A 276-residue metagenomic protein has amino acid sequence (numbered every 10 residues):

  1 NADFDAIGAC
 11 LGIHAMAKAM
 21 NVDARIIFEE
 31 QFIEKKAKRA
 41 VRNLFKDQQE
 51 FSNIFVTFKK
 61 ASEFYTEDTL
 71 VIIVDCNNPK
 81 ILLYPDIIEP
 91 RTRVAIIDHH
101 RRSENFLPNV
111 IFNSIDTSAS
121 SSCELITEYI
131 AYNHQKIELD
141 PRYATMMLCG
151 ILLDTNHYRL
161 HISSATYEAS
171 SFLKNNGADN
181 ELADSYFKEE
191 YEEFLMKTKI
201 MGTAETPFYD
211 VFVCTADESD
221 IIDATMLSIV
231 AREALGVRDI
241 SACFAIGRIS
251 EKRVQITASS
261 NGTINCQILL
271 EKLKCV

Functional and structural regions predicted by a protein language model:
N1, G8-L44, E50-S52, S62-L70 (+1 more regions): Hydrophobic helix-and-loop "lid/oligomerization" segment in the mid-to-C-terminal part of catalytic domains
F4, E30-K35, V74-N78, R101: Acidic, glycine-rich active-site loops and adjacent beta-strand->loop/helix elements that engage anionic groups
D5, I81-L83, E104-N105, L160-H161 (+1 more regions): Short helix/loop capping segments that flank catalytic or ligand/cofactor-binding pockets
F51-N109: Active-site cofactor/cluster-binding pocket
K60-S62, L82-D86, S114-D116, I137 (+1 more regions): A generic local secondary-structure boundary/capping motif
I72, R93-I97, F112-I115, F212 (+1 more regions): Hydrophobic/aromatic beta-strand patches that form the interior of the parallel beta-sheet core in alpha/beta enzyme
H99-S171: Short alpha-helices
